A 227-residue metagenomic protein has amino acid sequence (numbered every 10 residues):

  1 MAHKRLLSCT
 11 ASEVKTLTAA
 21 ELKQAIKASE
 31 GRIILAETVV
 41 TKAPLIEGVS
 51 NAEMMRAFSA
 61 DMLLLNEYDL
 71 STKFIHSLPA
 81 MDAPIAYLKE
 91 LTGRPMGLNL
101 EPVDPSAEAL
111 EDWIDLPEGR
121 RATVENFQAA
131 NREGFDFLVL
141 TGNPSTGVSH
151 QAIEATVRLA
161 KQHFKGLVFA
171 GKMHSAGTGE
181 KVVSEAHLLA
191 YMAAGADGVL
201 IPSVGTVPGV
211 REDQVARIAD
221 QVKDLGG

Functional and structural regions predicted by a protein language model:
M1-E37, D82-N99: N-terminal amphipathic alpha-helix/helix-capping segment at the start of soluble metabolic enzymes
I33, P95-G97, G166-F169, G227: Proline-centered loop/turn at the N-terminus of a beta-strand
E37-T38, G97-E101, T141, G171-K172: Short beta-strand segments
V39-A43: Short, glycine-rich nucleotide/cofactor-binding loops
I46-T72, S77, A109-G226: Alpha/beta enzyme core
Y68, A83-P102, W113, P117-E125: A generic, well-ordered mixed alpha/beta core segment in the N-terminal half of proteins
P105-S106: Glycine/small-residue-rich loop that forms an oxyanion/phosphate-binding "nest" at active or ligand-binding sites
